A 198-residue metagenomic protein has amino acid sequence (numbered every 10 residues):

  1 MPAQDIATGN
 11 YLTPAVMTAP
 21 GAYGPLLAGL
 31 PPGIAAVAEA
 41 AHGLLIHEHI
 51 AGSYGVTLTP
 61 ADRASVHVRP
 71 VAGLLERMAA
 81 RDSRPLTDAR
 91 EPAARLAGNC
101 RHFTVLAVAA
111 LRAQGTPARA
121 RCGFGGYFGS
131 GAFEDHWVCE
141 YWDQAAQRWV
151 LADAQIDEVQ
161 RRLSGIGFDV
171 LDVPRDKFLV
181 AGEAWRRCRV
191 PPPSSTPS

Functional and structural regions predicted by a protein language model:
P2-A15, A38, H42-H47, Y54-A61 (+2 more regions): His-Asp-centered catalytic microenvironments across diverse enzyme cores, prominently the transglutaminase-like
P2-A94, L106: Secondary-structure boundary elements
G24-L26, A110, V138-D143: Functionally constrained cores in energy, signaling, and assembly domains
A93-C122, C139: Cysteine-centered nucleophilic/redox motifs
